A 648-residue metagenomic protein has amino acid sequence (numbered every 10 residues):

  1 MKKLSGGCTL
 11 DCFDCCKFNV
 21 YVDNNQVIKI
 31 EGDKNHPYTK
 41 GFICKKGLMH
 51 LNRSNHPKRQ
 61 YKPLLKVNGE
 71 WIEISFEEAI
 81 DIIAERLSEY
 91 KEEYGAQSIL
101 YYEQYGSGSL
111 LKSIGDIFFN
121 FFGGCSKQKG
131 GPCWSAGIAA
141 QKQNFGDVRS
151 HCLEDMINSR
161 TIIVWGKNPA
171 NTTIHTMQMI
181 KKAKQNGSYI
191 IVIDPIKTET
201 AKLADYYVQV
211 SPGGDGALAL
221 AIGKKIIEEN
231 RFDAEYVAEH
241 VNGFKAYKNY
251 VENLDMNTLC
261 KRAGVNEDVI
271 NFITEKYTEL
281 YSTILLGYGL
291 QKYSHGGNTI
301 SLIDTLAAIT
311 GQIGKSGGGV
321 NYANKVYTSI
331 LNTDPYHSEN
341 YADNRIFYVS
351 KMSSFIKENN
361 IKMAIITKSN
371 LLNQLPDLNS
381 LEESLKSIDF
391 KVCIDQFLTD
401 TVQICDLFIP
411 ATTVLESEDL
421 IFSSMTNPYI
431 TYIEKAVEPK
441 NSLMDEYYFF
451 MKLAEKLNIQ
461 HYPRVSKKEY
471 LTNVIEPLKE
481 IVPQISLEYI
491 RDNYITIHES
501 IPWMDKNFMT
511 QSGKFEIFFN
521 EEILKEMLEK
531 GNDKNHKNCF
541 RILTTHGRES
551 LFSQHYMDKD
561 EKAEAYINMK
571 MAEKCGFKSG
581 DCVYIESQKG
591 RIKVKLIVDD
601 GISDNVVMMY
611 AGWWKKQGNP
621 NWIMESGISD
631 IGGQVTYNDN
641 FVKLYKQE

Functional and structural regions predicted by a protein language model:
M1-E229, G243, T258, N266-E267 (+2 more regions): N-terminal export/assembly segments and adjacent metallocofactor-ligating motifs of anaerobic energy-metabolism
L4-C8, N158-V164, N168-L203, Y207 (+3 more regions): A cross-kingdom feature strongest in bacterial/archaeal respiratory oxidoreductases
I28, K127, D233-A234, I270 (+10 more regions): Acidic/polar loop patches that form or flank catalytic/metal-binding clefts of enzymes that bind anionic ligands
V67-I72, R231-N266, A436-P502, D581-Q588: N-terminal leader/propeptide and maturation segments of large enzyme subunits in energy/redox metabolism and hydrolases
I82, R86, I117-F121, A183-N186 (+17 more regions): Generic, well-ordered alpha-helical scaffold segments in large soluble proteins
G95-E103, G131-C133, A234-H240, K261-R262 (+6 more regions): Short coil/turn segments at secondary-structure boundaries
L100-G108, R262-V265, G287-S294, S369-L372: Conserved short loop/turn motifs at secondary-structure junctions
Y277-E358, I421-S423, I495, K506 (+1 more regions): A glycine-rich, hydrophobic/aromatic-adjacent loop/helix-cap motif
